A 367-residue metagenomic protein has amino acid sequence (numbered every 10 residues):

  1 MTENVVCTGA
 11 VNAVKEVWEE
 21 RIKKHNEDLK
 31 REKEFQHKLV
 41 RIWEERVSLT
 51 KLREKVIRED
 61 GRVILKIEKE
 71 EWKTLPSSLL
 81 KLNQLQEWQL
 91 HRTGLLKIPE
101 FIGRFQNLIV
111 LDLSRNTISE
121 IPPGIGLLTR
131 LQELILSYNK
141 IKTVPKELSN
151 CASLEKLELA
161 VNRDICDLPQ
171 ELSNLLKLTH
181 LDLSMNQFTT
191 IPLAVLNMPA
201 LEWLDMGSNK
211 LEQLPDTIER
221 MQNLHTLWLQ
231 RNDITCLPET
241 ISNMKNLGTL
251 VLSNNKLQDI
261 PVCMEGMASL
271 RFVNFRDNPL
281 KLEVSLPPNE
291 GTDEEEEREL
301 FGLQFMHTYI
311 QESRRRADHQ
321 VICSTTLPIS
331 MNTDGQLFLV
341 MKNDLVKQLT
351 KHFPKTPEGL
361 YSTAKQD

Functional and structural regions predicted by a protein language model:
M1-M185, T189-A194, M198-D216, T226 (+2 more regions): The feature captures the LRR N-terminal capping module
D164, D233, K256: Short phosphate-engaging motifs
Q213, L224-T249: A contiguous binding-surface segment within folded domains or other stable secondary-structure elements
R231, N254, D277: Active-site proximal loops enriched in glycine and acidic residues that flank catalytic Cys/His/Asp and coordinate
N246, L252-S269: Repeat-solenoid scaffold signature
